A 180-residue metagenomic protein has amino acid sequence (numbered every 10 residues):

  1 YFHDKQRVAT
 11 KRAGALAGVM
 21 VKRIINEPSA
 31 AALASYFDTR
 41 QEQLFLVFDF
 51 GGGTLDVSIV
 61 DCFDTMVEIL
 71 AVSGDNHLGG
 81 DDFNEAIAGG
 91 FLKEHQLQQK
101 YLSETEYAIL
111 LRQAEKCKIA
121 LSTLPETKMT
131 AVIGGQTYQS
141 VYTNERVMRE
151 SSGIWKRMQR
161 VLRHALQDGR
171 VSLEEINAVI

Functional and structural regions predicted by a protein language model:
Y1-I180: Oxyanion-binding/catalytic loops of NTP- or PPi-dependent enzymes
